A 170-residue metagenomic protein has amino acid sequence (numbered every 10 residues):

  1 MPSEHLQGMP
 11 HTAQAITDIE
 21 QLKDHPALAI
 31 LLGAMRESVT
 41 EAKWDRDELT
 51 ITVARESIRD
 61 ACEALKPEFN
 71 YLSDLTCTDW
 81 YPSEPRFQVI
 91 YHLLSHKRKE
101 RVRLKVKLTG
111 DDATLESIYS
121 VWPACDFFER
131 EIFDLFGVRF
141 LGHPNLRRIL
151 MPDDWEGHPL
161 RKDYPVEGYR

Functional and structural regions predicted by a protein language model:
M1-R170: Terminal low-complexity/charged segments
